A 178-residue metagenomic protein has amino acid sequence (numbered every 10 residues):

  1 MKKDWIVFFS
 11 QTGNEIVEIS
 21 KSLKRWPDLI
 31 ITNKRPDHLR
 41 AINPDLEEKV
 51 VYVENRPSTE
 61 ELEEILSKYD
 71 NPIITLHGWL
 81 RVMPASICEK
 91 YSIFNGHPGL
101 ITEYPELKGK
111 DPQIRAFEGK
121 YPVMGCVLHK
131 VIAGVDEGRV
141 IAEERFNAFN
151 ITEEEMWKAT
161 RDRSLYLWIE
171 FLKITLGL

Functional and structural regions predicted by a protein language model:
M1-L178: One-carbon transfer enzymes
